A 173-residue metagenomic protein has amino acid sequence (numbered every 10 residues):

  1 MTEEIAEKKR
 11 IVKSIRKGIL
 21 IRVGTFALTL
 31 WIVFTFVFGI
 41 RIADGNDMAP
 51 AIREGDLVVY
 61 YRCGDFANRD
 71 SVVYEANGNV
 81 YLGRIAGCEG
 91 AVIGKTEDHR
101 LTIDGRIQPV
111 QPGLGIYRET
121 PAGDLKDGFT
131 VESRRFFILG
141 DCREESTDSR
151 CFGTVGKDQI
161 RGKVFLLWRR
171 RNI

Functional and structural regions predicted by a protein language model:
T2-I21, F36-I42, N46, P50-I173: Soluble "head" domains of membrane/secretory-pathway proteins
L20-F34: Single-pass alpha-helical transmembrane signal-anchor segments
